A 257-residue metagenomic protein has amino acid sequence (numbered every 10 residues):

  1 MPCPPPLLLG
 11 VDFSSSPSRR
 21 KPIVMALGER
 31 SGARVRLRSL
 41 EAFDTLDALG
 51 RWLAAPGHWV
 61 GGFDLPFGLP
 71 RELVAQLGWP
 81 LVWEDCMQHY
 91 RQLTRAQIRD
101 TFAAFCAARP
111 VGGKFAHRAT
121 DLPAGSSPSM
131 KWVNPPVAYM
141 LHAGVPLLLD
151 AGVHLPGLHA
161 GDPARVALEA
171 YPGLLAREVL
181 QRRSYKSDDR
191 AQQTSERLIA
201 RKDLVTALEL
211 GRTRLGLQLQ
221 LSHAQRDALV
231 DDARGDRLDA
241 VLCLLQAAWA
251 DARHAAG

Functional and structural regions predicted by a protein language model:
P2-L9, F13-G257: RNase H-like (RuvC/DEDD) metal-dependent nuclease/polynucleotide-processing core
